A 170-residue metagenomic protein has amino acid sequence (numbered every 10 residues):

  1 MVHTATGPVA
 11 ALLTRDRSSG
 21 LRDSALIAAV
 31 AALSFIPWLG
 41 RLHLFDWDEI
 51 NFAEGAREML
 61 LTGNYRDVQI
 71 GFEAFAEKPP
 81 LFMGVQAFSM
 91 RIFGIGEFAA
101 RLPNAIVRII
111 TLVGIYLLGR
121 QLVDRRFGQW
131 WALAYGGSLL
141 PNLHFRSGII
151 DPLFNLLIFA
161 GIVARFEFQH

Functional and structural regions predicted by a protein language model:
V2-H170: Membrane-integral, polyisoprenol-dependent glycosyltransferases of the GT-C/oligosaccharyltransferase superfamily
